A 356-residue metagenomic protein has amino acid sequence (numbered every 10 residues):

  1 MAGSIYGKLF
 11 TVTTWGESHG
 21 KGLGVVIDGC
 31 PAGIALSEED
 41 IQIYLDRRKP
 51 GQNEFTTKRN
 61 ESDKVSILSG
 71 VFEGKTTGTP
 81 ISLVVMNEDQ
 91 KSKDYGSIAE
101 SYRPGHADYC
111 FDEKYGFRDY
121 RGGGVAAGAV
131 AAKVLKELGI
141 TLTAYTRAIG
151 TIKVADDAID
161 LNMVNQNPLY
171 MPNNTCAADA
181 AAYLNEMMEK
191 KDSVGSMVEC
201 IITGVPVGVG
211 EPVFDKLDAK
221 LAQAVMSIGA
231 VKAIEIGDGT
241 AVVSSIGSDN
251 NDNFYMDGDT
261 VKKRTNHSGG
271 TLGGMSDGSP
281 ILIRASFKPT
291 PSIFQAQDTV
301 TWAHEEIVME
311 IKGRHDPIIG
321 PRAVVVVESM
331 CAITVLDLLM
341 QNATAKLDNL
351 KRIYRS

Functional and structural regions predicted by a protein language model:
M1-S356: Generic N-terminal targeting/processing segments that precede catalytic cores or assembly contacts
